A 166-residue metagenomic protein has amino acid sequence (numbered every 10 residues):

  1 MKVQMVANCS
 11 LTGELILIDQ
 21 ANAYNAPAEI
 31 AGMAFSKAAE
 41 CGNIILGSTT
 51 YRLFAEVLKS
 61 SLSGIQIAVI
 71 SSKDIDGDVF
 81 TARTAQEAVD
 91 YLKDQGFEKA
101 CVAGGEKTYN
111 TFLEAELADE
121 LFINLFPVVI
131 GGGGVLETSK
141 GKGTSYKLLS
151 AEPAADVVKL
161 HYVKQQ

Functional and structural regions predicted by a protein language model:
M1-Q166: Enzymes that bind and transform nitrogen-containing heteroaromatic metabolites
